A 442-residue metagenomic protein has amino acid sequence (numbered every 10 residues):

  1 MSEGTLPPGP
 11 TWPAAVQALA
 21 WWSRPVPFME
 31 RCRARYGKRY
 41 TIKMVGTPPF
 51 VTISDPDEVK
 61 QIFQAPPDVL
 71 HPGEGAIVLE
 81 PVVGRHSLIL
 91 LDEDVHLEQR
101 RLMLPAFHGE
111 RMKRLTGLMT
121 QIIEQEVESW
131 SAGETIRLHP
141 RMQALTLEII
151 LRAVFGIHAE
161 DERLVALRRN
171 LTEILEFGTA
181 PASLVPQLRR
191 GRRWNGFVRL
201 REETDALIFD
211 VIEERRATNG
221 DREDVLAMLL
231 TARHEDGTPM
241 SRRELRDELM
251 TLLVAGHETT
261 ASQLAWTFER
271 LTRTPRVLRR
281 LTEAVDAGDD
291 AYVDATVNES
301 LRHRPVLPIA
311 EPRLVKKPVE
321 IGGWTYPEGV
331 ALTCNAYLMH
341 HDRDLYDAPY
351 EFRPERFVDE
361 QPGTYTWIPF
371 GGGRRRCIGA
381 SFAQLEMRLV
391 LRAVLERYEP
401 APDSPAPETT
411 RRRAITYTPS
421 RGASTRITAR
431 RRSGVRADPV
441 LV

Functional and structural regions predicted by a protein language model:
M1-D94, E98, K113, G117-Q125 (+3 more regions): N-terminal membrane-proximal hinge/A-helix region immediately C-terminal to the signal-anchor transmembrane segment
M1-P7, H71-L79, V95, R111-S262: Cytochrome P450 heme-thiolate monooxygenase catalytic core
L6-W12, T116, T120, L167-N170 (+8 more regions): Cytochrome P450 I-helix active-site segment
A18-G37, A206, D210, A287-G322 (+1 more regions): Conserved cytochrome P450 K-helix E-x-x-R motif and the immediately C-terminal K′/meander segment
D55, G256, G329: Short, conserved phosphate/pyrophosphate- and ester-handling motifs at nucleotide-, phospho-/glycolipid
D68, P318, C334-E360, L441: Conserved cytochrome P450 K-helix/beta-meander segment immediately N-terminal to the heme-binding cysteine loop
E98, G322, L345, Y350 (+3 more regions): Cytochrome P450 heme-thiolate "Cys pocket" and heme-binding signature region
T259-A284, S381-Y398: Cytochrome P450 catalytic-core helices
